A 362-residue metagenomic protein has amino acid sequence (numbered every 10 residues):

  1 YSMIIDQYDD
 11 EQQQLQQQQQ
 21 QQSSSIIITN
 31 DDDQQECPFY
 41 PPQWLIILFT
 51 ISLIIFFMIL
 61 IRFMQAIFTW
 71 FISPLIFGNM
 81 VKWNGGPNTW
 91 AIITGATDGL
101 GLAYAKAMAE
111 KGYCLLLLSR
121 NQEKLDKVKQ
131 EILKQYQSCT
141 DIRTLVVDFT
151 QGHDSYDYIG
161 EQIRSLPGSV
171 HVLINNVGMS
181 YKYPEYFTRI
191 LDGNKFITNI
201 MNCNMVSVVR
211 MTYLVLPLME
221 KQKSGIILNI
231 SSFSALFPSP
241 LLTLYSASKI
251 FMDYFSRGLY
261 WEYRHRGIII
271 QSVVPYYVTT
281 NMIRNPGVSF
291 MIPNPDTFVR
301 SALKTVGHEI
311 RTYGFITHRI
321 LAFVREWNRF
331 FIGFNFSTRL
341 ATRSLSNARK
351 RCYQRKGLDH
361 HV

Functional and structural regions predicted by a protein language model:
W90, T97-D98: Conserved glycine-rich cofactor-binding loop
K111-K127: Conserved glycine-rich Rossmann-like NAD(P)H-binding loop of the short-chain dehydrogenase/reductase
Q135-H153: Rossmann-fold cofactor-recognition segment
H153, D157, R164-S165, S180-T198 (+1 more regions): Conserved mid-core segment of classical short-chain dehydrogenase/reductases
T212, S248: Active-site helix of classical SDR
S232: Residue(s) in the substrate-gating loop at a strand-loop-helix junction that position the organic substrate next
Y254, Y260-F336: SDR active-site lid
